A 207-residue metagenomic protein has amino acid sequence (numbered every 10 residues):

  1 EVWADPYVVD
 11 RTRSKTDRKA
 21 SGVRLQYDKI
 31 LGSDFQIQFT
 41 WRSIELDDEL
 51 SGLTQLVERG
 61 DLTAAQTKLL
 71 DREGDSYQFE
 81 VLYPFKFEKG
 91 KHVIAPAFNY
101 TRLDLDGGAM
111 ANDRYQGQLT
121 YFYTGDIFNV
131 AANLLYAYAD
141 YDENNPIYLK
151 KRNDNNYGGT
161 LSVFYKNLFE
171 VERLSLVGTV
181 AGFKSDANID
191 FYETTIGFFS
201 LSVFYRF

Functional and structural regions predicted by a protein language model:
E1-V2, S33-F39, H92-F98, Y115-G117 (+4 more regions): Transmembrane beta-strands of outer-membrane beta-barrel proteins
V2-R18, D48-E58, T63-L70, L105-D113 (+2 more regions): Outer-membrane beta-barrel translocator domains and adjoining extracellular loop/strand segments of Gram-negative
V2-T12, K19, K29, W41-D47 (+8 more regions): Transmembrane beta-strands of outer-membrane beta-barrel pores
G22-R24, S76-L82, Q116-T120, G158-S162 (+1 more regions): Membrane-embedded beta-strand positions in outer-membrane beta-barrel channels/transporters
T63-A65, Q78, A97-L105, R114-Q118: Short, flexible active-site loops
V93-A95, G107-F169, Y205-F207: Outer-membrane beta-barrel transmembrane domain signature
F169-F191: C-terminal beta-signal and adjacent terminal beta-strands/loops of Gram-negative outer-membrane beta-barrel proteins
T195-F207: Outer-membrane beta-barrel "beta-signal"
